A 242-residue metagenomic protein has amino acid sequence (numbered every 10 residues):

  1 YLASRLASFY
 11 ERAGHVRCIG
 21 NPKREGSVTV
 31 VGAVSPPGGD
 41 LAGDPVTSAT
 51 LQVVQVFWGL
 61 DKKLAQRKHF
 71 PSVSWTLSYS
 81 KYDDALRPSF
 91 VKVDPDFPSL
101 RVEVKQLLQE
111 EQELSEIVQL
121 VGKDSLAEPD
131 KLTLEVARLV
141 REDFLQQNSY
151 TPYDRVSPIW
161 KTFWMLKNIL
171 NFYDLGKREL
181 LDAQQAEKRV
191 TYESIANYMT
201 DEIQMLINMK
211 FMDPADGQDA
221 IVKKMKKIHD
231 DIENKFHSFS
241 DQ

Functional and structural regions predicted by a protein language model:
Y1-N197: P-loop NTPase catalytic core
T162-Q242: Terminal low-complexity regulatory extensions
